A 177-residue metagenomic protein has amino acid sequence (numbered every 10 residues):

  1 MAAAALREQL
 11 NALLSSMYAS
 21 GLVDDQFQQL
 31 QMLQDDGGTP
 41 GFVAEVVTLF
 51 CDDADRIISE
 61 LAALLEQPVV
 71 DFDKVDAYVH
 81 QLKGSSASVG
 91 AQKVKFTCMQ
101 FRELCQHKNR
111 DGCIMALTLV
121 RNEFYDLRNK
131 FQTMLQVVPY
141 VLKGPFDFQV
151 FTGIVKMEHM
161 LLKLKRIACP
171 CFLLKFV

Functional and structural regions predicted by a protein language model:
M1-V177: Two-component system phosphorelay core
